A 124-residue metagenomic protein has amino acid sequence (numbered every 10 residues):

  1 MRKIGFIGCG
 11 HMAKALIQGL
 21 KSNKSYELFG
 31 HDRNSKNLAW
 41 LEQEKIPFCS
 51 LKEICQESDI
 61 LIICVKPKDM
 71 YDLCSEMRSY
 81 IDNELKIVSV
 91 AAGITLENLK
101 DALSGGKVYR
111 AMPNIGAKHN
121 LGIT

Functional and structural regions predicted by a protein language model:
M1-E53, L121: NAD(P)+-binding Rossmann beta1-loop-alpha1 motif at the extreme N-terminus of oxidoreductases
I17, E53-Q56, I60-L121: Rossmann-like NAD(P)(H) cofactor-binding subdomain of soluble oxidoreductases
